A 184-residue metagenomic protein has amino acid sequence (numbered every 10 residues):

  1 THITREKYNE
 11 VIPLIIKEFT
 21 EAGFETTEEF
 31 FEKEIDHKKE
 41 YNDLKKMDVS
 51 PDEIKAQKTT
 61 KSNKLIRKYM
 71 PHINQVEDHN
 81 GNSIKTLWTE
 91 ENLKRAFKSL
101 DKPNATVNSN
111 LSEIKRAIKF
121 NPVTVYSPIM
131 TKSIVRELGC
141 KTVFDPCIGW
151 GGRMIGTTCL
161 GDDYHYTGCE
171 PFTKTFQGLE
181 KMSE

Functional and structural regions predicted by a protein language model:
T1-E28, E32, K38-K46, K61 (+4 more regions): Class I S-adenosyl-L-methionine-dependent methyltransferase catalytic core
